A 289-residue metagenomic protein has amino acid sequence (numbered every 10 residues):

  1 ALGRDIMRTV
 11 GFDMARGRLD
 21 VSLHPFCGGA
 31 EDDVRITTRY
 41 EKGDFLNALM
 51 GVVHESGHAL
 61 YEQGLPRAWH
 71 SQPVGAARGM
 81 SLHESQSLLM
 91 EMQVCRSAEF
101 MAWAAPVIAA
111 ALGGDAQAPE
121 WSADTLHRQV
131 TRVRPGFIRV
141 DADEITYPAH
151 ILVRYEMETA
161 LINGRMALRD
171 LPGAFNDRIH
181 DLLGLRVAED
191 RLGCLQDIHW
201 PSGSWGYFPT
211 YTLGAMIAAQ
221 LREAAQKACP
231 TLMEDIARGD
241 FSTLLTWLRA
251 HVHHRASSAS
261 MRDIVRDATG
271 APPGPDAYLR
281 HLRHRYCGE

Functional and structural regions predicted by a protein language model:
A1, I6-D20, G114-V153, L185: All-alpha helical catalytic cores of prenyl diphosphate-utilizing isoprenoid enzymes
A1-F45, L279, Y286: Contiguous, non-catalytic segments that form substrate-binding/exosite surfaces or channel walls
A15-R16, A68-H70, R96-P106, L168-R169: Acidic/polar loop patches that form or flank catalytic/metal-binding clefts of enzymes that bind anionic ligands
T37-K42, A68-G79: Short helix/strand-bridging catalytic loops that position acidic/His residues to coordinate divalent metals and engage
N47-R67, E84-L88: Active-site recognition of the HExxH zinc-binding catalytic motif
P73-E84, T146, W205-Y211: Active-site metal-coordination segments of metallo-dependent hydrolases
A76-A118: Post-HExxH zinc-binding segment in Zn-dependent metallohydrolases
I151, Y155-E289: C-terminal, non-catalytic "cap/extension" segments appended to globular domains
